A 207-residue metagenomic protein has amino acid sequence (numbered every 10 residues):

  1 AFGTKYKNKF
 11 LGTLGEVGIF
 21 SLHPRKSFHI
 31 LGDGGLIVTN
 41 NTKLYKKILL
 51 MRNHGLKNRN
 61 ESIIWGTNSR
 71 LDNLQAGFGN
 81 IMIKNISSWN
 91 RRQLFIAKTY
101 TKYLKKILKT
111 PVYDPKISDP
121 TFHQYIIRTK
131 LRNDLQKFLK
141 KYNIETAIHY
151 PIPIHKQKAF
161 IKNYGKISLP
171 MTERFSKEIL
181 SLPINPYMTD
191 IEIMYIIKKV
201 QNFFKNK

Functional and structural regions predicted by a protein language model:
A1-F2, F28-H29, K98: Short gly/pro/ser/thr-enriched loop/turn and capping motifs at secondary-structure boundaries
A1-S21: Conserved PLP phosphate-binding loop immediately N-terminal to the Schiff-base lysine helix in PLP-dependent enzymes
K5, N40-K207: PLP-dependent aminotransferase class I/II
F10-L14, I37, Y164-I167: Short, hinge-like loop/turn segments at secondary-structure boundaries
L14, D33, Y125: Acidic, glycine-centered active-site loop in nucleotide-sugar glycosyltransferases
F20-S21, G35-N40, N80: Short beta-strand-to-turn element immediately C-terminal to the catalytic PLP-Schiff-base lysine in fold type I
H23-R25, N185: Residue-level recognition of the GNAT/N-acetyltransferase active site
S27, L31-L36: Glycine-rich phosphate-binding loop of ATP-grasp-fold ATP-dependent ligases
